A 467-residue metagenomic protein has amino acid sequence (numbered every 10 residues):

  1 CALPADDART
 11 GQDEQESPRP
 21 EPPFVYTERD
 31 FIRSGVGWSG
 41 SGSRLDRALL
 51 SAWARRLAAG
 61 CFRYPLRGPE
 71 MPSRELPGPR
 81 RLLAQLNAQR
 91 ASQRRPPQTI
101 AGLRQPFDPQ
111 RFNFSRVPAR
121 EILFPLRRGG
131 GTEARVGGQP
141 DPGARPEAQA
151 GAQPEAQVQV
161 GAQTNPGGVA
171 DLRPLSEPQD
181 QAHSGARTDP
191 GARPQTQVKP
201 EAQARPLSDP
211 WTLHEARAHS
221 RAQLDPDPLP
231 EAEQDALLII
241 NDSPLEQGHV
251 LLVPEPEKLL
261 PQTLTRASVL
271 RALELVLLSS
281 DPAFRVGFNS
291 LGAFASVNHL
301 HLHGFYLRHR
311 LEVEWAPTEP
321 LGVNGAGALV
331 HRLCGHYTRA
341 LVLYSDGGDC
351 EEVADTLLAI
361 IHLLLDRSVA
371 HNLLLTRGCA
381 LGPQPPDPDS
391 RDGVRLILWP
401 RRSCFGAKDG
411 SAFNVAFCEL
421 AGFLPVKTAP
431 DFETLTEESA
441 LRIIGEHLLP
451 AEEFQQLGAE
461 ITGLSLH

Functional and structural regions predicted by a protein language model:
C1-G138, D209-L270, L307-L343, G347-D355 (+1 more regions): Active-site microenvironments that recognize anionic phosphate/pyrophosphate groups
R135-L207, L213, R217-H219: Intrinsically disordered, low-complexity repeat regions of secreted/extracellular protein precursors
P254, N289-E314: Histidine-centered divalent-metal-coordination microenvironment in nucleic-acid enzymes
L264-F284: Helical scaffold of the NTase/Pol beta-like nucleotidyltransferase catalytic core
S279, F284-S290, T356-D366: Phosphate-interacting basic helix/loop segments used at nucleotide- and nucleic-acid interfaces
P282-S296, L300, V369-C379, P385: A short glycine-rich, hydrophobically flanked beta-strand micro-motif that places a catalytic Asp/Glu for divalent metal
